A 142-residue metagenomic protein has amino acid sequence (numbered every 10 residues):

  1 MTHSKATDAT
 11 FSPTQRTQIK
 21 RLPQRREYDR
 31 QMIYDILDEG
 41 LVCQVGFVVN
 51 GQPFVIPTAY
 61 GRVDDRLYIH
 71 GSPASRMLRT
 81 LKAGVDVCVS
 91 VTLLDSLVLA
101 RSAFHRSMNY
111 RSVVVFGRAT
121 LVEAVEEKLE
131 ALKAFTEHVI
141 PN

Functional and structural regions predicted by a protein language model:
M1-Q24, L94-N142: Charged, gly/pro-rich active-site loop segments
P13-Y68, R79: An N-terminal domain-cap segment
D38-E39, K82-V87, K133-P141: Short, intrinsically disordered, mixed-charge
F47-V49, M77, A100-F104: Catalytic micro-motifs at enzyme active sites that drive phosphoryl/nucleotidyl and oxygen chemistry
Q52, L81, S107-R111: A generic structural micro-feature
V55, S90, V114: Conserved beta-strand segments that form the floor/walls of ligand-binding pockets within enzyme and binding domains
A59-L97: A short mixed-secondary-structure module that forms the rim of ligand-binding clefts
